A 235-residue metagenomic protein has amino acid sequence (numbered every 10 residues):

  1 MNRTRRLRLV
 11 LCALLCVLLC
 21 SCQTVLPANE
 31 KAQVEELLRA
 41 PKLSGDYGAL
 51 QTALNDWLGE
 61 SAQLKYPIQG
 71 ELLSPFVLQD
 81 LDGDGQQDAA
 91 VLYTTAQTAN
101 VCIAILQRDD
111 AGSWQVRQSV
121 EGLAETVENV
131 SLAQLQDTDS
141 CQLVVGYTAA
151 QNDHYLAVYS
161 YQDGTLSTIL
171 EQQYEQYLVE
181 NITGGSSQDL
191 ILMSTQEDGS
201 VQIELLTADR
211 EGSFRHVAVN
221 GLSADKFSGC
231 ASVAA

Functional and structural regions predicted by a protein language model:
M1-N2: N-terminal hydrophobic targeting signals that begin at the initiator methionine
R5-L26: Sec-dependent N-terminal signal peptides of Gram-positive bacterial secreted proteins and lipoproteins
C22-A235: Beta-propeller-forming repeat regions
